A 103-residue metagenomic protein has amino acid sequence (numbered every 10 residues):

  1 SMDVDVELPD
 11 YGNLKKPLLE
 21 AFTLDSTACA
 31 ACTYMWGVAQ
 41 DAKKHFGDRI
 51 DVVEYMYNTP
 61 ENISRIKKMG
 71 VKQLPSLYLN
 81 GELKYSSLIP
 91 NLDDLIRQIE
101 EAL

Functional and structural regions predicted by a protein language model:
V4-F46: Local sequence-structure signature of Cys/Sec-based thiol-disulfide redox active-site neighborhoods
E7, Y11, D48-D51, Y55 (+1 more regions): Ubiquitin-like/PB1-type beta-grasp interaction modules and other compact soluble beta-rich domains
T23, G47-N62: Thiol-based oxidoreductase modules, predominantly thioredoxin-like and allied folds used for disulfide exchange
T33-Y34, S64, P90: Generic recognition of short, well-ordered alpha-helical segments
N62-K68: Short Fe-S-cluster ligation motifs
K68-Y78: Structural micro-motif
L79-L103: Non-catalytic, surface beta->alpha helical segment in thiol-disulfide oxidoreductase systems
